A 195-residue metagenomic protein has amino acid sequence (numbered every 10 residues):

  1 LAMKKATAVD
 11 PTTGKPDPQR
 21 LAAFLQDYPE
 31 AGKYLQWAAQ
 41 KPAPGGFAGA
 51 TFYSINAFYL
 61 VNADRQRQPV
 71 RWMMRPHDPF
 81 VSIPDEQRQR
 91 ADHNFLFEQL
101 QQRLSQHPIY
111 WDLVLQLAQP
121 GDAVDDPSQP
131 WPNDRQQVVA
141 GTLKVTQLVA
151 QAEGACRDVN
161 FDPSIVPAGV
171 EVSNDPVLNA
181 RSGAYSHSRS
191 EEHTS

Functional and structural regions predicted by a protein language model:
L1-E191, S195: Active-site-adjacent core segments of small-molecule enzymes
